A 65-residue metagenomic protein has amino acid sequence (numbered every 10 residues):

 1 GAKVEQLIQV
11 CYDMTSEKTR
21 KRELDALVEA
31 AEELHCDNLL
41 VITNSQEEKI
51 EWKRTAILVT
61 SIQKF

Functional and structural regions predicted by a protein language model:
G1-F65: A cross-kingdom feature that marks ATP-driven nucleic-acid transaction machinery
